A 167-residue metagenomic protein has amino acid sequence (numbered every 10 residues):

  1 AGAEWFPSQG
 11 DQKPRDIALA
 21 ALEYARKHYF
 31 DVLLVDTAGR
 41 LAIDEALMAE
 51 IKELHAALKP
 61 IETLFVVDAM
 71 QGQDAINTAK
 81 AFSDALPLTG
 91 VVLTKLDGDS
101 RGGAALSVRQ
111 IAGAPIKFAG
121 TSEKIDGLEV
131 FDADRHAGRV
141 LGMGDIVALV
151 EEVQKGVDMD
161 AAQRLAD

Functional and structural regions predicted by a protein language model:
A1-D11, D16-L19, A104: P-loop NTPase switch/communication element
A18-L22, R26, F30, A42 (+2 more regions): Conserved phosphate-handling catalytic cores of large alpha/beta enzymes
